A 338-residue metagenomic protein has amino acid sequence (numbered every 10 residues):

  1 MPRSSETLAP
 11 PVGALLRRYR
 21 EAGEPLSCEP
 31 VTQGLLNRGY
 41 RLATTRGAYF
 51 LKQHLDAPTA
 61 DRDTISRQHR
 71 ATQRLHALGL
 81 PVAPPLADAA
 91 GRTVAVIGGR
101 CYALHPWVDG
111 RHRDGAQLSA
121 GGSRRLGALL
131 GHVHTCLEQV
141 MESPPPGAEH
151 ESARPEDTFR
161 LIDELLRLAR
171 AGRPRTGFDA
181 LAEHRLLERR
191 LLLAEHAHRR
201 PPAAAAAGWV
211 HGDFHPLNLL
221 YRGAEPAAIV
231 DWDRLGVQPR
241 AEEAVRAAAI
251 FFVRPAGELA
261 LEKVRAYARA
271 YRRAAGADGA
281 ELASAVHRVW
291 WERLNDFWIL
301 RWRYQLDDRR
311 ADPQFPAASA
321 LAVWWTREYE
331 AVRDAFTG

Functional and structural regions predicted by a protein language model:
M1-A90, G223-E225, V332-G338: Conserved NTP-binding catalytic cores of kinases and kinase-like/nucleotidyltransferase enzymes across multiple kinase
L8-R18, E142, D163-H211: An alpha-helical support segment within catalytic cores of ATP-dependent transferases
L35-T45, F50-L51, P85, L191-E242: Active-site acidic catalytic loop and adjacent metal/ATP-binding pocket of ATP-dependent phosphoryl transfer enzymes
T45-P145: ATP-binding pocket architecture of kinase catalytic cores
A116-E183, A207: A cross-family kinase active-site recognition segment
P146, H150, A277-R288: All-alpha amphipathic helical-bundle segments outside canonical DNA-binding/catalytic cores that form hydrophobic
E149-S152, R160, E164-L168, G172 (+2 more regions): ATP/Mg2+ or Mg2+-diphosphate-binding catalytic cores that bind nucleotide phosphates or diphosphates via glycine-rich
A241-G276, W291-R309: Active-site activation/catalytic loop segments of kinase-like enzymes and analogous catalytic loops in related
